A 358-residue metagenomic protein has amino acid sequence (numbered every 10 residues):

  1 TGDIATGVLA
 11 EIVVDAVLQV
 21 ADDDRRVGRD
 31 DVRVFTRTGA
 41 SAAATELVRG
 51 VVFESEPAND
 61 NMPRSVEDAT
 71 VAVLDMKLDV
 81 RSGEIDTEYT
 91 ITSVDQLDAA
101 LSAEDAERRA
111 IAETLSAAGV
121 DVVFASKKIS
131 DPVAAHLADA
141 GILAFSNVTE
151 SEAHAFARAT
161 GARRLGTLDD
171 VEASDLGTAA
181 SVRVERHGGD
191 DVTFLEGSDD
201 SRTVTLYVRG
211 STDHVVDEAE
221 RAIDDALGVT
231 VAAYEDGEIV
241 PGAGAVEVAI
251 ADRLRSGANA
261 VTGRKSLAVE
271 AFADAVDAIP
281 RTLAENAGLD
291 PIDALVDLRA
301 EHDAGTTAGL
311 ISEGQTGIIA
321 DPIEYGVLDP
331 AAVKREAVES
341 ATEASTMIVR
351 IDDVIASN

Functional and structural regions predicted by a protein language model:
T1-T205: Extended amphipathic alpha-helical scaffolds
D3-G7, S102-A106, K127-K128, S146-E150 (+4 more regions): Ordered, soluble secondary-structure elements with a strong preference for glycine-centered loop motifs and nearby
V17, A21, R29-S41, R186-G257: Charge-patterned, long linear interaction tracts outside catalytic cores
R33, A72-D75, V122-F124, H136 (+12 more regions): Structured core elements
M62-Q96, D200-R202, L206-D213, D217-D225 (+4 more regions): Non-catalytic terminal/interface segments that mediate subunit docking, oligomerization, and allosteric communication
V80-G83, S130-A134, D213-V216, V248 (+1 more regions): Flexible loop/turn segments at secondary-structure boundaries
Y89-T92, R109-T114, A179, L206-V208 (+2 more regions): Short, mixed-charge, low-aromatic patches
V215-A222, A226, T230-N358: Extended, low-charge hydrophobic alpha-helical regions
